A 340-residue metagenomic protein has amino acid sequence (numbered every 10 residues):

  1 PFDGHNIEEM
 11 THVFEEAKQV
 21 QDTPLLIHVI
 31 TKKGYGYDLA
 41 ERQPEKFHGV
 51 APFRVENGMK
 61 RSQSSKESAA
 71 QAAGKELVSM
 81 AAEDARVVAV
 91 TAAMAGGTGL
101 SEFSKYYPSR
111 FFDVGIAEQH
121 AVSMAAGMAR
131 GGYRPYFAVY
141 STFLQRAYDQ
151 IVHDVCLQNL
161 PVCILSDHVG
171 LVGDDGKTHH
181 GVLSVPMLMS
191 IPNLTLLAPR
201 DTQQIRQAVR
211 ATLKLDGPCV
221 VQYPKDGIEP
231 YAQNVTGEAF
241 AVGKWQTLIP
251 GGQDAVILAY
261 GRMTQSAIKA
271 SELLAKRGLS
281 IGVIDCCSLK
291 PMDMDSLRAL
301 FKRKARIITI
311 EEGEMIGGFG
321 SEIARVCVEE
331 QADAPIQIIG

Functional and structural regions predicted by a protein language model:
P1-V50, V55-K105, D113, Q119-S123 (+4 more regions): Thiamine diphosphate
F2, L196-P199: Short acidic-hydrophobic, aromatic-tinged amphipathic segments that line or gate anion-handling sites
R110: Active-site beta-strand/loop architecture of penicillin-binding DD-peptidases
M124, P135-A138, Y148-V152, E330: Catalytic phosphate/nucleotide-handling subdomain of diverse soluble enzymes
G132: Flexible, polar/acidic helix-loop-strand segments at domain edges
A198-L213: Conserved glycine-bearing catalytic or ligand-binding loops at nucleotide- and phosphate-handling centers of large
